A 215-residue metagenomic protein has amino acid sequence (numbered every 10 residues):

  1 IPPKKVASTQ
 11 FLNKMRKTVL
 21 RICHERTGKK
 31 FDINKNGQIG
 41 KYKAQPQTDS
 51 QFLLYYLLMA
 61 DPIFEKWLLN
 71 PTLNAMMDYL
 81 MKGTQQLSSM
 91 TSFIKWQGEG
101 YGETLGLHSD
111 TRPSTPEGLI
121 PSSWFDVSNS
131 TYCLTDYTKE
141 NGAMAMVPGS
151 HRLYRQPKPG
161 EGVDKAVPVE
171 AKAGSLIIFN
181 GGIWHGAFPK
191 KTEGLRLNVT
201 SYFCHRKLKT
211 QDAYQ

Functional and structural regions predicted by a protein language model:
P2, Y132, I177-F179: Short hydrophobic-aromatic micro-motifs
P3-T115: Non-heme Fe(II)-dependent double-stranded beta-helix
S8-Q10, K172-S175, K207: A short, structured loop/turn motif at beta-sheet edges
G28, L176, I183-W184, F188-Q215: Non-heme Fe(II)/2-oxoglutarate
D61-K66, D164-V167, G186-F188: Active-site rim elements
A75-M76, E99-A171, L208-Y214: Catalytic core of non-heme Fe(II) oxygenases with the double-stranded beta-helix
S89-S92, S130-Y132, V199-F203: A structural signal for short, well-ordered beta-strand segments
K165-H185: Extended serine/threonine-enriched, polar tracts that run as long, contiguous segments within proteins
